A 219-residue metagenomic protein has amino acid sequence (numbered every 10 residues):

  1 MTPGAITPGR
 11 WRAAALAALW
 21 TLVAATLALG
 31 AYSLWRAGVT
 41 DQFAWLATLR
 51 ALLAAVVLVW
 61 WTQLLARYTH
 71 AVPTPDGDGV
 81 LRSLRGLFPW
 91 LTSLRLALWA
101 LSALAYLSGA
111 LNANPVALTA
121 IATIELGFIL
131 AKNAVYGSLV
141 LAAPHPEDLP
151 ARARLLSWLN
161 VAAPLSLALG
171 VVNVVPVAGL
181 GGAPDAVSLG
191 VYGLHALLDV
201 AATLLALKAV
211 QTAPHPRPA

Functional and structural regions predicted by a protein language model:
M1-R12: Short, Lys/Arg-rich N-terminal segment immediately upstream of the first membrane anchor
T2-G4, A209-A219: Short, charged juxtamembrane terminal tails flanking transmembrane helices
A13-R36, L46-T69, R85-A142, A153-P214: Alpha-helical transmembrane segments and immediately adjacent membrane-interfacial amphipathic helices
V39-T40, V72-S83, P144-R152: Membrane-interface helix-boundary motifs at transmembrane edges
F43: Glycine-rich, often acidic, oxyanion-interacting loops/wings at catalytic, nucleic-acid, or phospho-protein interfaces
